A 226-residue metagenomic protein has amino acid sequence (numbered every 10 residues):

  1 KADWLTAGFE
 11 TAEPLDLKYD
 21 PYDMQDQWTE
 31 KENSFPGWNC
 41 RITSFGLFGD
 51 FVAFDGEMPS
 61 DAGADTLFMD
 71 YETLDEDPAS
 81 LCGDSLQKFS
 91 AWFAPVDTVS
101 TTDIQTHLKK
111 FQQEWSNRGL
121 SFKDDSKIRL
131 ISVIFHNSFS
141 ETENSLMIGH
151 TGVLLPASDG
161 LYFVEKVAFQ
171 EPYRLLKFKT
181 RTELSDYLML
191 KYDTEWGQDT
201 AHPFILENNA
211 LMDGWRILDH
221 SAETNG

Functional and structural regions predicted by a protein language model:
K1-N137, S145-G149, P156-Q170: Acidic/His-rich structured neighborhood in mature extracellular/periplasmic domains
G152-P156, S185-Y187: Short, surface-exposed linear patches
F163-K166, Q170, K179-G226: Low-complexity, Gly/Ser/Thr/Pro-rich intrinsically disordered linker/tail segments
